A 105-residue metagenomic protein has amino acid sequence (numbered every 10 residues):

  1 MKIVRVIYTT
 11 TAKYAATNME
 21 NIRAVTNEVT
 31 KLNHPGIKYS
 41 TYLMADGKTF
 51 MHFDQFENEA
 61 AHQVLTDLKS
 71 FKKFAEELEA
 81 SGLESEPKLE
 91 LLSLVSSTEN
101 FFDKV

Functional and structural regions predicted by a protein language model:
M1-K69, L83-V105: Short S/T/G/P-rich N-terminal loop/turn motif that feeds into the first structured element of a domain
V64, K73-E76: Mid-chain, well-packed structural core segment of small domains
